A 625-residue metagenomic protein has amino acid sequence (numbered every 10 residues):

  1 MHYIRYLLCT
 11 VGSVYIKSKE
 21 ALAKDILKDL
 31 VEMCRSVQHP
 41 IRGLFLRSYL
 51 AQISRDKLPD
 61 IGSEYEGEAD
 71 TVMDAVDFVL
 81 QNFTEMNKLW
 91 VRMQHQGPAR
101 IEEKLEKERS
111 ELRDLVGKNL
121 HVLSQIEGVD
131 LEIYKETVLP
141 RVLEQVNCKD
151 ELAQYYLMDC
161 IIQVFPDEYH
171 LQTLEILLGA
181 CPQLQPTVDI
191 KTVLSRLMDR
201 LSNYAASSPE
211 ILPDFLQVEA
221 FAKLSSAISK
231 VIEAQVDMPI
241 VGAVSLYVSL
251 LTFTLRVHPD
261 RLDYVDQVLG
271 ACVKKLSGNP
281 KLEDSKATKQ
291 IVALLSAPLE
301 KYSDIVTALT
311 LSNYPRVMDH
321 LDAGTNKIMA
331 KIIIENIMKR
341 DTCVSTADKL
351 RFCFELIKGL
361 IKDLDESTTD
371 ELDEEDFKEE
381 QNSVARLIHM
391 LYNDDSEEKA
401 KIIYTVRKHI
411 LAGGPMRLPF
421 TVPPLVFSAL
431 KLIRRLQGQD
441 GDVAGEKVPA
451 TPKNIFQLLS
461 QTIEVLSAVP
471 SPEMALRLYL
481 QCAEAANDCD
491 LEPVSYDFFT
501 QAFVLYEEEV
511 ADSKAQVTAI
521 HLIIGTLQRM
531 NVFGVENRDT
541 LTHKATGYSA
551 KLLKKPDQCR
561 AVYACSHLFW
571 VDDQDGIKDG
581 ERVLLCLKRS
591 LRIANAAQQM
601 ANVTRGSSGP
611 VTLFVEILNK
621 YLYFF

Functional and structural regions predicted by a protein language model:
M1-I334, A502, D512-A545, S549 (+4 more regions): Long amphipathic alpha-helical scaffold regions
M338-F624: Extended, charge-rich low-complexity regions and/or helical-solenoid scaffolds
